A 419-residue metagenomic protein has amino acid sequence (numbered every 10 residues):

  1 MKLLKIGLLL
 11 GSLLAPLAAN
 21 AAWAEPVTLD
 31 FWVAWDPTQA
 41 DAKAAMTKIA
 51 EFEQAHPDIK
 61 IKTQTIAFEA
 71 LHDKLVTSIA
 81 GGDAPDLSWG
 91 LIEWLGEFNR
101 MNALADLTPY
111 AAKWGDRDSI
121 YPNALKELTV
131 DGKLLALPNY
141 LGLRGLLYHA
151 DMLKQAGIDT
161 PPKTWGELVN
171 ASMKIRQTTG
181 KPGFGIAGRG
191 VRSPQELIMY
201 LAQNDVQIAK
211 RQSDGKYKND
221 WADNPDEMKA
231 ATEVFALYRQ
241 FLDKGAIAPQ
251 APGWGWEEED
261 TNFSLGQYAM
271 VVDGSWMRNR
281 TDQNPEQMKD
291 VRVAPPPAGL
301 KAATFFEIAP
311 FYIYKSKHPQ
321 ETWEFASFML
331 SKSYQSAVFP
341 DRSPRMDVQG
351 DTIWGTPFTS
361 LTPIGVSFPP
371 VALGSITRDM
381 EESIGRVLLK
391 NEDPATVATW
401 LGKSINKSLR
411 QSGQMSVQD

Functional and structural regions predicted by a protein language model:
A21-A103, Y110-D118, T160, S275 (+6 more regions): Conserved N-terminal structural module of periplasmic/extracytoplasmic solute-binding proteins
A55-T65, D83, K133, A156-T160 (+3 more regions): A local structural motif
T65-K74, E93, K163-N170, Q250-S264 (+1 more regions): Short helix-initiation/N-cap motifs at beta->coil->alpha
H72-D83, M101, M152-L153, N170-I175 (+2 more regions): Short helices/loops that flank or line small-molecule/ion binding pockets
D86, D116-M152, T179-P182, R292-A294 (+2 more regions): A structural signal for short loop-to-beta-strand junctions that line the ligand-binding cleft of periplasmic/secreted
I92-R144, K163, V169, Q177-T179 (+2 more regions): Hinge/lid segment of periplasmic solute-binding proteins
N102, G274-M288, G299-R386, Q414-Q418: C-terminal lobe and pocket-closing loops of periplasmic/extracytoplasmic Venus-flytrap solute-binding proteins
S172-K174, G215-A251, D282: Glycine-centered hinge/linker elements that transmit conformational signals in sensory and ligand-binding systems
